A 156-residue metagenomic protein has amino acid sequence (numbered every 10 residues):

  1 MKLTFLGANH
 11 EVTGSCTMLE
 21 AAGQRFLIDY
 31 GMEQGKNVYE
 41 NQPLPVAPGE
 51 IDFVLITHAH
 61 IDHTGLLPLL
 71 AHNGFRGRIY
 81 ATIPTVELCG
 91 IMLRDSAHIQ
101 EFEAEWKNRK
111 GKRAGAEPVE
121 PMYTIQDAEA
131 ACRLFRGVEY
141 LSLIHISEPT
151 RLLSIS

Functional and structural regions predicted by a protein language model:
M1-G49, F53: Conserved beta-strand hairpin/beta-sheet module of binuclear metal-dependent hydrolase folds, prominently
M1-K2, I125, R136-V138, S147: Short Pro/Gly-enriched beta-strand edge/turn motifs at strand-loop
L3, D29, H58-A59, C89: Divalent metal-coordination and catalytic microenvironments
T4, F26, L55, Y80 (+1 more regions): Hydrophobic/aromatic beta-strand patches that form the interior of the parallel beta-sheet core in alpha/beta enzyme
A8, Y30-G31, I83-P84, V138-L141: Fold-independent oxyanion-binding glycine-rich loops and adjacent beta-strand/coil segments at enzyme active sites
N37-L88, R94: Active-site metal-binding motif and surrounding structural segment of the metallo-beta-lactamase
G90-F135: Acidic/polar short surface loop at catalytic or gating sites that assists cofactor/ion binding and chemistry
I144-S156: Single conserved hydrophobic/aromatic residue that forms the stacking wall/gate of nucleotide- or nucleobase-binding
